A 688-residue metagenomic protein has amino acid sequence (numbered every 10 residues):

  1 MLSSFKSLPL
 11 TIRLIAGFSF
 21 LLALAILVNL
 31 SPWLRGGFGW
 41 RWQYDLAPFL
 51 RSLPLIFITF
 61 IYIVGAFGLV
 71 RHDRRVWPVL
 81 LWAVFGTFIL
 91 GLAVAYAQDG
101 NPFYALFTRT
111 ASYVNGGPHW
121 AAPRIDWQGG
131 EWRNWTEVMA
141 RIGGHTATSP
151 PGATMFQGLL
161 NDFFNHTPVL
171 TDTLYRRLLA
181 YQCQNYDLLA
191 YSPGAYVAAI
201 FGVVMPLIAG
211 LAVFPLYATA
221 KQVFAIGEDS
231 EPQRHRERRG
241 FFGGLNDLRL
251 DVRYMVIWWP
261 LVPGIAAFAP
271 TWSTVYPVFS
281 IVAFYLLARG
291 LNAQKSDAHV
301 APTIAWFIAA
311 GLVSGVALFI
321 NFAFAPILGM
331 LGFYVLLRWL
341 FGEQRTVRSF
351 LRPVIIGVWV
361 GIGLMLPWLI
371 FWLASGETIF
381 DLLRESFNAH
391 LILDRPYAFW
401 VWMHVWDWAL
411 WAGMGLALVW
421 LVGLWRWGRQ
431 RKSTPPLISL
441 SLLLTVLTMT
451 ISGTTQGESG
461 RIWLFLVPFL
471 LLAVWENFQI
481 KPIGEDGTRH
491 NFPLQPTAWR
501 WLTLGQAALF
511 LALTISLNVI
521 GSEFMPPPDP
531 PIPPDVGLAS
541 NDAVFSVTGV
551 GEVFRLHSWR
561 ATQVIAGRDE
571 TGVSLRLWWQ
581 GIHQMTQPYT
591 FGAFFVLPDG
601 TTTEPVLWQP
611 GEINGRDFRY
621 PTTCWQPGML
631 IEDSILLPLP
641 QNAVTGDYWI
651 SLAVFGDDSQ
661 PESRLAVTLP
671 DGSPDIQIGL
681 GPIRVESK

Functional and structural regions predicted by a protein language model:
M1-F20, A47-S112, R352-V358: Start-transfer (signal-anchor) and selected internal transmembrane alpha helices of multi-pass inner/ER membrane
M1-S4, Y62-F67, D407-K432, L443-T450 (+1 more regions): Hydrophobic, aromatic-rich transmembrane alpha-helices and their immediate juxtamembrane boundary segments
L21-R35, V316-F319, M330-L337, F341 (+1 more regions): Membrane-lumen/periplasm interface segments of specific transmembrane helices in polyprenyl phosphate-linked
I61-L69, Q182-Y191, A195, A199-E228 (+1 more regions): Transmembrane-helix motifs of polytopic, lipid-linked glycan transferases
R234, G244-L250, L286-V316, R348: Short hydrophobic alpha-helices at membrane interfaces in multi-pass membrane enzymes
P260-A267, T303-F322, L328-L331: Membrane-interface alpha helices of multi-pass inner-membrane proteins
I304, V358-I362, K481-I520: Signature aromatic-anchored transmembrane alpha helix within multi-pass, membrane-resident enzymes that catalyze glycan
P493, D529-K688: C-terminal luminal/periplasmic domains and tails of membrane-associated envelope-modifying transferases
